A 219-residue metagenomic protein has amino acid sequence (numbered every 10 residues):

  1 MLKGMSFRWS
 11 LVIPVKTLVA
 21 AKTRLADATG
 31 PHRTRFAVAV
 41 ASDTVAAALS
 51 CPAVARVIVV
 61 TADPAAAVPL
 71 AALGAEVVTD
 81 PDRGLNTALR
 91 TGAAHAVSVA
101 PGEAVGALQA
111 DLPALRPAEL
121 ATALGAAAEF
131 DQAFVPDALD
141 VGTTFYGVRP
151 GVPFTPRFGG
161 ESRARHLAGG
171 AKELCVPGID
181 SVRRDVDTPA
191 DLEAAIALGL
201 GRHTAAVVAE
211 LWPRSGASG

Functional and structural regions predicted by a protein language model:
M1-L25: N-terminal nucleotide-binding beta1-loop-alpha1 segment
L2, E161-G219: Conserved alpha/beta core of the MobA/IspD/sugar-nucleotide pyrophosphorylase nucleotidyltransferase superfamily
A37-V54: A short, N-terminal amphipathic alpha-helix
A53-V77: Acidic donor-binding segment of Leloir-type glycosyltransferases
P69-A104, S162: Short phosphate-binding loop-to-helix
Q109-P113: The conserved acidic donor/metal-binding loop of glycosyltransferases
L115-V141: Conserved donor-nucleotide/metal-binding helix-loop-beta segment in metal-dependent transferases, i.e., the alpha-helix
T144-A171: Short, glycine-/small-residue-rich phosphate/pyrophosphate-handling segment
